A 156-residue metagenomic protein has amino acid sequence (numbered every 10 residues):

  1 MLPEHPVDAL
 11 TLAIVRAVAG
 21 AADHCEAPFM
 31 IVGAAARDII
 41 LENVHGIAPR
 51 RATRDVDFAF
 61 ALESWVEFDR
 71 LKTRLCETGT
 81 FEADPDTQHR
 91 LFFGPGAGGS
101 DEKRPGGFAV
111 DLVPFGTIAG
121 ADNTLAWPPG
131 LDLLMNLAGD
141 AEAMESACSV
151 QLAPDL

Functional and structural regions predicted by a protein language model:
M1-L156: Compositionally biased terminal segments of proteins
